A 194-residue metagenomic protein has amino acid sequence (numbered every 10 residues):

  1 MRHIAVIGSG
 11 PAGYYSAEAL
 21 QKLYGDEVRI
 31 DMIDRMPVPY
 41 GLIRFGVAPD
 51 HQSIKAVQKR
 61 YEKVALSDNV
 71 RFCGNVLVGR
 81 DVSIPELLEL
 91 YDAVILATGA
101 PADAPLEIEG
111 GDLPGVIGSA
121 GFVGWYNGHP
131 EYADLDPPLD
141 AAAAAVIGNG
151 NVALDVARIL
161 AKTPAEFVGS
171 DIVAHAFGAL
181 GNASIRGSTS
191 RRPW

Functional and structural regions predicted by a protein language model:
R2-V78, E86, R158-W194: Beta1-alpha1 glycine-rich phosphate/pyrophosphate-binding loop at the start of Rossmann-like nucleotide-binding domains
F72-G74, L96-T98, G118: General beta-strand structural signal in soluble alpha/beta enzymes
L77-E89, E131-A133: Conserved beta-strand-loop-beta-strand element in the redox core of flavoprotein oxidoreductases
L88-A93, D140: Core beta-strand elements of the Rossmann-like FAD/NAD(P) dinucleotide-binding domain in flavoenzyme oxidoreductases
D92-G99, A145: Short hydrophobic core segments
G99-A100, N149, P193: Flexible loop residues that form catalytic and substrate-binding hotspots at small-molecule/glycan-binding clefts
D103-N182: Glycine-rich dinucleotide-binding loop and its adjacent helix/turn
